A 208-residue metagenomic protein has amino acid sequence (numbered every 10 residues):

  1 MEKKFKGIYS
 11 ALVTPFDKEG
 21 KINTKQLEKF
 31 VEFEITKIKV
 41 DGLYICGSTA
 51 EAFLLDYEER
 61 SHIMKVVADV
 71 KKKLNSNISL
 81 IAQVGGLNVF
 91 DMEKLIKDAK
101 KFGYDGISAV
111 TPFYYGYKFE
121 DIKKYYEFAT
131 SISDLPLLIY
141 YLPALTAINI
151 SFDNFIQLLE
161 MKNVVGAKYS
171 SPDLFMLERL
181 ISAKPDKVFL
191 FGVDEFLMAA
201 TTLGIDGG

Functional and structural regions predicted by a protein language model:
E2-N149, Q157: Active-site beta->alpha loop and helix N-cap motifs at the rims of alpha/beta catalytic domains
S131-I132, P143-G208: Catalytic alpha/beta core domains of metabolic enzymes, predominantly
